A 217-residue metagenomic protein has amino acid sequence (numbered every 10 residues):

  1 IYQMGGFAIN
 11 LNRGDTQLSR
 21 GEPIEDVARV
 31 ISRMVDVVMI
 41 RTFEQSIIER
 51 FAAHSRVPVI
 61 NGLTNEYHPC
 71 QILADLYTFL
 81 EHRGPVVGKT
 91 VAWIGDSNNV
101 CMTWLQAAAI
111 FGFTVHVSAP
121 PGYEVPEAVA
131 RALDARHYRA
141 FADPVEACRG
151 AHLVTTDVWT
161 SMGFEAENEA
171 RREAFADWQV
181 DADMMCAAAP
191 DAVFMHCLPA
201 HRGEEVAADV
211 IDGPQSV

Functional and structural regions predicted by a protein language model:
Y2-G5, R83-T156: Glycine-rich phosphate/diphosphate-binding loop of Rossmann-like nucleotide-binding domains
Y2-L80, R202: Phosphate/diphosphate ligand-binding glycine-rich loop within oxidoreductases
M4, M34, H54-S55, F111 (+4 more regions): Short, structured coil segments at secondary-structure junctions
I31, F51, E146-A147, V210: Structural alpha-helical scaffold elements that stabilize or flank donor/cofactor-binding regions in carbohydrate
S46-I48, Y123-V129, R202-A207: Short, glycine/polar-rich helix-capping loops at beta-to-alpha or helix-loop-helix junctions that flank or form
P58-L63, V115-H116, P214-V217: Short hydrophobic/aromatic-enriched beta-strand-loop microsegments
L133-A208: Rossmann-like adenosine-cofactor binding region
